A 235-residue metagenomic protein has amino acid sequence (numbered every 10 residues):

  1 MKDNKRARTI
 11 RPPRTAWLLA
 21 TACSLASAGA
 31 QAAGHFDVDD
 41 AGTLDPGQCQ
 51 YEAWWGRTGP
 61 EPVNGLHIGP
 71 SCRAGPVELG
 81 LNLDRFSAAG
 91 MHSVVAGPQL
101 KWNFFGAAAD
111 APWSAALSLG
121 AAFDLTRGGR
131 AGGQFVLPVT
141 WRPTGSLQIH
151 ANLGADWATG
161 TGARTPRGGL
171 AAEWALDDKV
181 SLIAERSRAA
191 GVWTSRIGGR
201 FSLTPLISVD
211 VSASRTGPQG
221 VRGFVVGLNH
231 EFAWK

Functional and structural regions predicted by a protein language model:
M1-D37, K235: Cleavable N-terminal export/targeting peptides
Q31-K235: Transmembrane beta-barrel domains of Gram-negative outer membranes and organellar outer membranes
